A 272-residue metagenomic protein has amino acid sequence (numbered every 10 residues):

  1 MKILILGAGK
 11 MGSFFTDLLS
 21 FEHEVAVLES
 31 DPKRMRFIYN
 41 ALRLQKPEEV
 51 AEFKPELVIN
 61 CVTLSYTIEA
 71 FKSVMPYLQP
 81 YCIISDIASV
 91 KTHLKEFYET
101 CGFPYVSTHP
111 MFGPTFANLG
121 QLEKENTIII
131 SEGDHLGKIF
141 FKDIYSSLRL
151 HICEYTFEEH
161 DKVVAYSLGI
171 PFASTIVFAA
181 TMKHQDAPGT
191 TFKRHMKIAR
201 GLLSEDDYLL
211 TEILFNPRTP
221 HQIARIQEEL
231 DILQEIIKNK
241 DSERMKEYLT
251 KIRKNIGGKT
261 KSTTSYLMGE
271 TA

Functional and structural regions predicted by a protein language model:
M1-E49: NAD(P)+-binding Rossmann beta1-loop-alpha1 motif at the extreme N-terminus of oxidoreductases
E49-M75: Rossmann-like NAD(P)-binding element
C61-T63, A88, S131: Glycine-rich, N-terminal phosphate-binding loop of Rossmann-like dinucleotide-binding domains
M75-P80, Q121-E123: Short, conserved loop/helix-junction motifs that constitute active-site signature segments in enzyme catalytic cores
Y77-F97: ADP-ribose/adenylate-binding Rossmann-like module
V90, L94, Y98-H151, Y155-F157 (+1 more regions): Rossmann-fold dinucleotide-binding core
E154-A272: An accessory alpha-helical subdomain
